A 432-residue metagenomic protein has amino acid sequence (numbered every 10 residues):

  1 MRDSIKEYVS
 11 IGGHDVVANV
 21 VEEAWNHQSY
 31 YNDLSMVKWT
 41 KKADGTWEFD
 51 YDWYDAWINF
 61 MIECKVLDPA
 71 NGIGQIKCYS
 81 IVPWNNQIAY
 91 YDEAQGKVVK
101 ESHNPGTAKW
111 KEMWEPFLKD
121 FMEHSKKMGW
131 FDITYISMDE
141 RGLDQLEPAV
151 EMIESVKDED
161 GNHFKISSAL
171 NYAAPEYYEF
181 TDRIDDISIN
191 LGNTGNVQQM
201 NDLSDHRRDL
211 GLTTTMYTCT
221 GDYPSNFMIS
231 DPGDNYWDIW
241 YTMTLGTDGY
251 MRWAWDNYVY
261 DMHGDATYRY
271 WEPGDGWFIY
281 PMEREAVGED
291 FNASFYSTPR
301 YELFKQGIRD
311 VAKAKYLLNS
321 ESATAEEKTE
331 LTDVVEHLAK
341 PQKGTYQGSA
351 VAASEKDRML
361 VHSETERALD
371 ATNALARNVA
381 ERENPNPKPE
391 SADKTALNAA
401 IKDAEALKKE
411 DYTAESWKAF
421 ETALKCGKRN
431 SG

Functional and structural regions predicted by a protein language model:
M1-D160, N171-T181, D256-V259: Aromatic-lined carbohydrate-binding surfaces of glycoside hydrolases
D52-W53, D144-Q145, G195-Q198, S230-N235: Short, glycine/acidic-rich beta->alpha junctions
P83, Q87-A173, M262-N386: Catalytic domains of carbohydrate-active enzymes that cleave complex glycans
P116, G161, E176-S188, G192-T220: Glycoside hydrolase catalytic-domain groove-lining segments
R207-W237, A254: Active-site clefts of carbohydrate-active enzymes
G246-N257: Glycine-rich, aromatic-lined ligand/substrate-binding cores of catalytic and carbohydrate-binding domains
N384-G432: Beta-rich interaction/scaffold domains
